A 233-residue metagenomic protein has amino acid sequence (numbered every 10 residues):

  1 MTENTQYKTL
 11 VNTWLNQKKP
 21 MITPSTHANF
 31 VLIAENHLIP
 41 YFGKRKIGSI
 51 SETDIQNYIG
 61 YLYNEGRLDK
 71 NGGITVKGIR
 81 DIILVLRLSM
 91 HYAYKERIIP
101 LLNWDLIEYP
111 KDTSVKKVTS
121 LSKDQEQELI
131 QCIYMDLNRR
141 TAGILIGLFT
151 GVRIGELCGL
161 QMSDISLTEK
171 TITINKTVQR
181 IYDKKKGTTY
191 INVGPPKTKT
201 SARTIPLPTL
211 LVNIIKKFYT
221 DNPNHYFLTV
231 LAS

Functional and structural regions predicted by a protein language model:
M1-S49, T53-Q56, D221-P223, F227-A232: N-terminal DNA-binding module of tyrosine recombinases/phage integrases
I33, H37, Y61, G78-D81 (+2 more regions): Alpha-helical scaffold segments in carbohydrate-active enzymes
F42, Y63, Y94, G147-L148: Alpha-helix C-terminal capping/helix-coil junction sites
G48-L62, D105-P110: Short, conserved phosphate-binding/catalytic loop or strand-edge motifs used in phosphoryl-/nucleotidyl-transfer
N64-V76, N222-A232: Short helix/loop segment immediately N-terminal to the Walker
G72-V76, R80-I82, K95, I99-I154 (+4 more regions): Basic, Lys/Arg- and aromatic-enriched nucleic-acid-binding interface segment
Y109, L160-K217, P223: Conserved tyrosine-mediated DNA breakage-rejoining catalytic core shared by Y-recombinases
